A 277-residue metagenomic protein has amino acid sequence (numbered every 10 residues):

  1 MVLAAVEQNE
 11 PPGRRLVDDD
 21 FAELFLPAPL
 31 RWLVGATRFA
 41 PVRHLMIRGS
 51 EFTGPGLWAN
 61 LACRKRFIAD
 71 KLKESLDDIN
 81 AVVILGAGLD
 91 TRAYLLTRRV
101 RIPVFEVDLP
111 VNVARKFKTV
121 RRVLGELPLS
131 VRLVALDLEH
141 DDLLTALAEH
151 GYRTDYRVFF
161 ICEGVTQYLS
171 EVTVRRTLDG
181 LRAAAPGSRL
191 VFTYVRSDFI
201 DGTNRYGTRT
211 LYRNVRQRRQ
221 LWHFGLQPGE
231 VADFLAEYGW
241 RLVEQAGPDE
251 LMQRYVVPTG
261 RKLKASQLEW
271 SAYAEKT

Functional and structural regions predicted by a protein language model:
M1-V83, L89-V134: Rossmann-like AdoMet
S75-D78, H150-Y156: Glycine-rich phosphate-binding loop signature in dinucleotide/nucleotide-binding domains
L96-R101, Y152-T154, R182-P186: Short, conserved loop/helix-junction motifs that constitute active-site signature segments in enzyme catalytic cores
R121-T154: S-adenosyl-L-methionine
V131-L133, D142-L144, Y168-A183: A short, conserved alpha-helix within the catalytic core of class I
Y152-T173: A short SAM/SAH-binding and catalytic strip from SAM-dependent methyltransferases
L178-F199: Conserved beta-strand signature within the Rossmann-like core of class I S-adenosyl-L-methionine
D201-T277: Rossmann-like AdoMet/SAM-dependent catalytic core
